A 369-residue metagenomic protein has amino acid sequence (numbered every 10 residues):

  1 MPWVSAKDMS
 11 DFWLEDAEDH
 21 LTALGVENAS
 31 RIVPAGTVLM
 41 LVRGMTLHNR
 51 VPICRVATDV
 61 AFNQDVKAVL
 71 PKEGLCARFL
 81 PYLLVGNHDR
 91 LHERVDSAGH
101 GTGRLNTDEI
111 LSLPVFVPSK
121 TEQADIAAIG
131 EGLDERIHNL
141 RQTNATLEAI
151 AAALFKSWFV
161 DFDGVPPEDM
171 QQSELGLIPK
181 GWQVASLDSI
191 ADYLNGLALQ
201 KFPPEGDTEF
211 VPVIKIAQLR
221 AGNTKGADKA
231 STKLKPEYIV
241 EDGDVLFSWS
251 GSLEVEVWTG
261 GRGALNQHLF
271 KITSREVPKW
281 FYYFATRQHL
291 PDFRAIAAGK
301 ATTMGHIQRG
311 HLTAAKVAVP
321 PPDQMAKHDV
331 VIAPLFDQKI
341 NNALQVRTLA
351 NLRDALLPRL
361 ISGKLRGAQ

Functional and structural regions predicted by a protein language model:
P2, K7-A35, Q171-Q172, A185-P203 (+2 more regions): Sequence-specific dsDNA recognition surfaces
S5-A6, D16-A17, T22-N87, P236-P291 (+2 more regions): A short beta-sheet element
A6, T107-I110, A152, I216 (+2 more regions): ATP/adenylate-binding site constellation spanning eukaryotic-like Ser/Thr protein kinases, ABC-transporter
S10-D11, S112-A198, A318, P322-A368: Non-catalytic DNA-recognition/assembly elements of restriction-modification systems
D11-W13, L47-N49, A221-N223, E254-E256 (+1 more regions): Flexible loop/turn segments at secondary-structure boundaries
D59-K67, A98-A127, G263-F270, K300-A326: A short glycine-rich beta-alpha junction/loop motif
V85-D89, E93, P114-F116: Well-ordered mid-protein domain cores that form the structural environment of catalytic cofactors
R94-S97, P167-M170, Q200-T208, I296-G299: Short coil/turn segments at secondary-structure boundaries
